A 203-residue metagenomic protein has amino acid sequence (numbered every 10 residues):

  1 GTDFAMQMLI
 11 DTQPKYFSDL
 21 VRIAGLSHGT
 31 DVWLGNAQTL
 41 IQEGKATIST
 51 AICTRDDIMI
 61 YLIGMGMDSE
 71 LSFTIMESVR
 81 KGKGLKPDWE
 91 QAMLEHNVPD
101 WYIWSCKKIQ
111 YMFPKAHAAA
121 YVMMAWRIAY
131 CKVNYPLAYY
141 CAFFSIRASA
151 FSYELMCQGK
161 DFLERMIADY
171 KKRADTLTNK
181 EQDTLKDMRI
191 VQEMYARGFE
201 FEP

Functional and structural regions predicted by a protein language model:
G1-P203: Noncatalytic, beta-rich nucleic-acid-contacting surfaces in large DNA/RNA-processing enzymes
